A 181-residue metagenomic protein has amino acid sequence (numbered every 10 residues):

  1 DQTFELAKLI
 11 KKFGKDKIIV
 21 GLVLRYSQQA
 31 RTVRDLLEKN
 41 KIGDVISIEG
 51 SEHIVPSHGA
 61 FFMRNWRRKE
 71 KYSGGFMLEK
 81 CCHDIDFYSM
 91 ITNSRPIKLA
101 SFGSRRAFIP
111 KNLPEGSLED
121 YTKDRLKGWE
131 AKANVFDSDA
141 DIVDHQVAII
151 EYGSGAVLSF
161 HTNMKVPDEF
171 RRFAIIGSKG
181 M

Functional and structural regions predicted by a protein language model:
D1, L22-V23, M164: Short loop or secondary-structure boundary microenvironments that flank and position key functional residues
D1, Q28, F170: Residues that form or flank phosphate/diphosphate-binding pockets in enzymes that use nucleotide phosphates
D1-K17: Rossmann-fold NAD(P)-binding glycine/threonine-rich loop
E5, H83-D86, F170: Short Gly/charged-rich anion-binding patches and loops
G14-I19, L24-F136: Predominantly a Rossmann-like dinucleotide-binding segment in NAD(P)-dependent oxidoreductases
S104, P110, T122-M181: NAD(P)-dinucleotide binding in Rossmann-like oxidoreductases
